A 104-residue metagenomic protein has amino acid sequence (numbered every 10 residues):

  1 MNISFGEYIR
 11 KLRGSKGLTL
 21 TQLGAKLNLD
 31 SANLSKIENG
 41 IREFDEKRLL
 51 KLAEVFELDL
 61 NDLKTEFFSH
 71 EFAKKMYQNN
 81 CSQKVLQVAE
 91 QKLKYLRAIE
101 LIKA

Functional and structural regions predicted by a protein language model:
M1-S15: A short, Lys/Arg-rich alpha-helix, primarily the initiator
I9, E38, R48, F56 (+1 more regions): DNA major-groove recognition helix of helix-turn-helix
R10, T21, L50: Residues within the helices of the helix-turn-helix
R13, G24, A53: The alpha-helix within a helix-turn-helix
G14, N28, N39-I41, F68: Residue-level detection of the helix-turn-helix DNA-binding "recognition helix"
G17-K36: Short alpha-helical DNA-recognition segment
N28, D45-D62: DNA major-groove recognition helix of helix-turn-helix/homeodomain DNA-binding modules
K64-I102: Short, charged recognition helix plus adjacent turn of helix-turn-helix-like nucleic-acid-binding domains
